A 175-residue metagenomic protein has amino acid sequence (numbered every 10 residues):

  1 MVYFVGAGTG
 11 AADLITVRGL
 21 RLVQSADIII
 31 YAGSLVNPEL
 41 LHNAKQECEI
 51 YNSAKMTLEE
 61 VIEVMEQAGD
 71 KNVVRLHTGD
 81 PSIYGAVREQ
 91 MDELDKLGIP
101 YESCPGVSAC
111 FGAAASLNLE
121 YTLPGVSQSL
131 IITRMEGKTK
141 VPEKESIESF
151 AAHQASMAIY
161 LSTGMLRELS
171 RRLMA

Functional and structural regions predicted by a protein language model:
M1-V107, G112: Class I S-adenosyl-L-methionine
V2-F4, D70-V73, S127-S129, G137 (+1 more regions): A contiguous loop/helix-start segment that scaffolds small-molecule binding in enzyme catalytic cores
A11, S82-I83, R88-H153: Class I SAM-dependent methyltransferase SAM-binding "motif I" and its flanking Rossmann-like core
A32-G33, A54-K55, M135-E136, Y160-G164: Structural motif
N43, S116-L117, R172: Residue-level signal for well-ordered alpha-helical positions
S53, T78-G79, M135, Q154-M157: Conserved short-loop catalytic and cofactor-binding motifs
